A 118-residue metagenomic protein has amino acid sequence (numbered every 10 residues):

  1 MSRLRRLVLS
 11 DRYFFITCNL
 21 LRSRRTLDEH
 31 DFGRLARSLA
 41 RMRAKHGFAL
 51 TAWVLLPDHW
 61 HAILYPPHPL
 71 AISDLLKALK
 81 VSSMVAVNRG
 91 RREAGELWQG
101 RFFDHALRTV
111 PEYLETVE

Functional and structural regions predicted by a protein language model:
M1-E118: Short catalytic/metal-binding and nucleic-acid-binding patches
